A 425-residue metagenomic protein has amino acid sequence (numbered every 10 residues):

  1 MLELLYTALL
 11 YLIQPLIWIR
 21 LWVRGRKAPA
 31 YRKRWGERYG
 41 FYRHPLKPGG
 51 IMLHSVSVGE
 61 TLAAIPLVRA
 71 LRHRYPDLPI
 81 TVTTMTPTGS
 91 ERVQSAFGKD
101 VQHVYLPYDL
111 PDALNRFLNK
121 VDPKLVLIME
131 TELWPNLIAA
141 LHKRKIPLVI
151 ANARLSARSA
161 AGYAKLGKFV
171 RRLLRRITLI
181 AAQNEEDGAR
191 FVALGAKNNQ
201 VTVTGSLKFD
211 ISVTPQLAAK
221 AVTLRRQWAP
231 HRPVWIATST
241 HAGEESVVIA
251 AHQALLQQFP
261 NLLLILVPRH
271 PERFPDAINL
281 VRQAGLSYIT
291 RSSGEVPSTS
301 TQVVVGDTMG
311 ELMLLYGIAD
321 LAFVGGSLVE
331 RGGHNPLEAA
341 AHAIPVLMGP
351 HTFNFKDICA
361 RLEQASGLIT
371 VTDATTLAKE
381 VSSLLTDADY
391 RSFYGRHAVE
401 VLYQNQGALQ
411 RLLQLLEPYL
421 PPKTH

Functional and structural regions predicted by a protein language model:
M1-H425: Nucleotide-activated sugar donor-binding and catalytic core shared by glycosyltransferases and related lipid-linked
